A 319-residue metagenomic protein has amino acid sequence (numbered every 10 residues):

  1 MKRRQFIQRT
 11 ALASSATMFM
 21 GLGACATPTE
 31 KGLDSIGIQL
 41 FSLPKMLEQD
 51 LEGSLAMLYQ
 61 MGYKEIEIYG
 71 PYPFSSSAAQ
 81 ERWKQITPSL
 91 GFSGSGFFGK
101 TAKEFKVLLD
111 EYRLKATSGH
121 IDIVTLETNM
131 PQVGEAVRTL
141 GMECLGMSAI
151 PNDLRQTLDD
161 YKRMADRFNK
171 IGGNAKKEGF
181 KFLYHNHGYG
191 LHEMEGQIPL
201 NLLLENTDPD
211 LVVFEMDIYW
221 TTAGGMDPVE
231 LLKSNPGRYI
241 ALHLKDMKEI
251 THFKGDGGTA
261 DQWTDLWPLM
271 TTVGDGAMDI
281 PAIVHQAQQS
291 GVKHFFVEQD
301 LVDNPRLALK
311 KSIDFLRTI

Functional and structural regions predicted by a protein language model:
Q5-C25: N-terminal export signals
L22-M57: C-terminal segment of N-terminal export signals and the immediately downstream linker at the start of the mature
D34-Q39, I66-I68, A116-H120, L145-M147 (+4 more regions): Hydrophobic faces of well-ordered beta-strands that scaffold small-molecule active sites in alpha/beta enzyme cores
L43-D50, G70-A78, S93-K100, D122-M130 (+7 more regions): Acidic-and-aromatic substrate-binding clefts and catalytic sites of carbohydrate-active enzymes
L47-M57, E127-A136, G225-L231, I280-I283: Short, acidic/polar
K64, I68-I171, K181: Structural motif corresponding to the early beta-alpha repeats
A175-M270: Acidic/histidine-rich catalytic cores of soluble enzymes
R306-I319: C-terminal helical cap(s) of enzyme catalytic domains, especially alpha/beta-barrels
